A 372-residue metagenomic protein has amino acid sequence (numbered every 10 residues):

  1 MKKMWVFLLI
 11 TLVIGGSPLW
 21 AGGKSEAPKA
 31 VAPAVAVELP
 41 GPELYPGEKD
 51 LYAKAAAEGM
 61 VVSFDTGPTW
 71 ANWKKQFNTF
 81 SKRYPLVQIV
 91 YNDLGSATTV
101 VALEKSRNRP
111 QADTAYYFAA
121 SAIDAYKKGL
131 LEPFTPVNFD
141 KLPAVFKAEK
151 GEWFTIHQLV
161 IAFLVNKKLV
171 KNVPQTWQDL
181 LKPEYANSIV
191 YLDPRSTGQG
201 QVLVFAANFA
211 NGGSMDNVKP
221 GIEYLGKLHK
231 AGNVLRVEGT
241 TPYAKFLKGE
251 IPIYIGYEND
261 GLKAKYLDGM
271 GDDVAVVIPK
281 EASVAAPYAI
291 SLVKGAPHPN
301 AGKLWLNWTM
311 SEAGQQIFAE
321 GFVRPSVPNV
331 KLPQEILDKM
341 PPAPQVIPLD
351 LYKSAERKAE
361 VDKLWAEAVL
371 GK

Functional and structural regions predicted by a protein language model:
M1-E58, G371-K372: Short, low-complexity disordered leader/linker segments with a strong preference for bacterial N-terminal type II
K24, V37, K49, A53-K54 (+6 more regions): A residue-level marker of the well-folded mature domains of exported/periplasmic proteins
L44-A57, V61-P85, A264: Short, polar/charged alpha-helical segment
V62-N78, I89-E250: Extracytoplasmic ligand-binding site segments that recognize negatively charged/polar headgroups
A120-D124, L247, I253-D272: A ligand-binding cleft/hinge motif common to bilobed small-molecule-binding domains
L131-N138, E152-T155, Q178-L181, Y266 (+2 more regions): Short beta-strand->loop
S283-D350: Mature extracytoplasmic/periplasmic domains
Q334-K372: Extracellular/periplasmic bilobal clamshell ligand-binding domains
